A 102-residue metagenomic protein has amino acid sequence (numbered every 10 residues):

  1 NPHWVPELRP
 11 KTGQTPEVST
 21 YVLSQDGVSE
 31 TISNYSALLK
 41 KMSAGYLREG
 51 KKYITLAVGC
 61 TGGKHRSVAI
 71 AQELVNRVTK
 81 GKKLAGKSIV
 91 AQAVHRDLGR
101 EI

Functional and structural regions predicted by a protein language model:
N1-I54, T79, D97-I102: C-terminal accessory "lid"/substrate-recognition subdomains
S24, A71, A85-G86: Serine/threonine-rich low-complexity intrinsically disordered regions
G50, K64, G86-S88: Recognition helices and adjacent regulatory flanks at domain boundaries
K52-V75: Catalytic cysteine-centered active loop of the rhodanese-like fold, especially the PTP/DSP P-loop
L74, V78-K82: Hydrophobic alpha-helical packing residues
L84-R100: Short beta-strand-centered segment that lines the nucleotide-binding/catalytic pocket of NTP-utilizing
